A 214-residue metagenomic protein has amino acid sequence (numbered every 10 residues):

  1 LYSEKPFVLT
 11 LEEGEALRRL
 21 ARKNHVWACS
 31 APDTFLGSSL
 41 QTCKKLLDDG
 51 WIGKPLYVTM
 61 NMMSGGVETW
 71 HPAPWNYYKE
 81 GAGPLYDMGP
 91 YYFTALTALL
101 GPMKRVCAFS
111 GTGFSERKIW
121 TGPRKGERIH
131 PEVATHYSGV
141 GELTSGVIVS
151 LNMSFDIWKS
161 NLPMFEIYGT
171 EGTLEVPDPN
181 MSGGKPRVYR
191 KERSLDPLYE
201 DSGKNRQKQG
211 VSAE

Functional and structural regions predicted by a protein language model:
L1-F35, G50: Beta-strand-loop-alpha-helix segment that lines the small-molecule cofactor/substrate pocket of alpha/beta enzymes
Y2-S3, A28-S30, T59, L151 (+1 more regions): Hydrophobic residues in well-ordered beta-strands that form the structural core
E4, A31, N61, F109 (+1 more regions): Alpha/beta-hydrolase-fold catalytic nucleophile elbow
N24-A28, K54-L56, S145-V149: Short, well-ordered coil/turn segments that N-cap beta-strands
T34-H130: Predominantly a Rossmann-like dinucleotide-binding segment in NAD(P)-dependent oxidoreductases
P90, V147, N152-S160: Glycine-rich phosphate/pyrophosphate-binding beta-alpha loops
M103, V147-I148, E171-T173: Structural motif
S115, I119-E132, S138, L143 (+1 more regions): C-terminal glycine/acidic-rich active-site capping loop/insertion
